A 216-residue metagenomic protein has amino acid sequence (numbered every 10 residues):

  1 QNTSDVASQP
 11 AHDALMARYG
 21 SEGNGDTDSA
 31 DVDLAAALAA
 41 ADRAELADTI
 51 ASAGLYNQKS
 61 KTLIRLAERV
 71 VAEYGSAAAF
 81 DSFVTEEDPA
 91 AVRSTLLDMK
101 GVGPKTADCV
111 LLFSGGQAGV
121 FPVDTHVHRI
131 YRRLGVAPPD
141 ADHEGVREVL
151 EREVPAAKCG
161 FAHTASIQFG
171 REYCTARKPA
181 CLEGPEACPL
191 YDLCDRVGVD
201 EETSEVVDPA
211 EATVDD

Functional and structural regions predicted by a protein language model:
Q1-D215: Catalytic cores of DNA base-excision repair glycosylases
